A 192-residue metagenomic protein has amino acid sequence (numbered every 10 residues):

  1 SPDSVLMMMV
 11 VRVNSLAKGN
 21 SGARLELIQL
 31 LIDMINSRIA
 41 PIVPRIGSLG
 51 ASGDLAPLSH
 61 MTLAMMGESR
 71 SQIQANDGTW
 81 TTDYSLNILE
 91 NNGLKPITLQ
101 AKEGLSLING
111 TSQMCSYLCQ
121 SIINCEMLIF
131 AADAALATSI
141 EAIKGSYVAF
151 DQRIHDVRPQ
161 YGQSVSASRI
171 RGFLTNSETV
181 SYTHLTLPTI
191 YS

Functional and structural regions predicted by a protein language model:
S1-L185: Conserved, well-structured ligand/cofactor-binding cores
H184-S192: Single conserved hydrophobic/aromatic residue that forms the stacking wall/gate of nucleotide- or nucleobase-binding
